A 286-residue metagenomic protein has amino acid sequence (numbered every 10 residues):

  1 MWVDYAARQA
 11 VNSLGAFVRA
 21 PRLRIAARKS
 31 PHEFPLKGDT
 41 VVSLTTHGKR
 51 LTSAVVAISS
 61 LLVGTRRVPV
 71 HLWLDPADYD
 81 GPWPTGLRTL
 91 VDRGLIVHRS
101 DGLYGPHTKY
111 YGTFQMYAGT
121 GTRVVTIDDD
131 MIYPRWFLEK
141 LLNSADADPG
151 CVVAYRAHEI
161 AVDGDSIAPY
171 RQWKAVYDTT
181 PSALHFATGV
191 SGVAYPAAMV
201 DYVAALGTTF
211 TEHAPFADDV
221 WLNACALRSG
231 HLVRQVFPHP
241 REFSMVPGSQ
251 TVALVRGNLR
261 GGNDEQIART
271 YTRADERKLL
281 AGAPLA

Functional and structural regions predicted by a protein language model:
M1-A26, E33-G38, T209-A286: C-terminal catalytic/acceptor-binding lobe
D39-S43, P69, W221: Cell-envelope/extracellular polymer assembly enzymes that use nucleotide-activated donors
V41-K49, G64-T65: A conserved hydrophobic helix/loop-capping motif in glycosyltransferases and polysaccharide synthases
L44-T46, L74, F237: Short beta-strand/turn micro-motifs composed of small residues that flank or help shape donor/cofactor-binding pockets
V56-P69: Short, acidic, metal-binding catalytic loop of nucleotide-sugar glycosyltransferases
W73-T122: Active-site-proximal specificity loops/subdomain of glycosyltransferases
T120-M131: Short beta-strand-to-loop acidic/aromatic patch adjacent to the donor-nucleotide binding site
I132-T208: Conserved catalytic core of nucleotide-sugar-dependent glycosyltransferases
